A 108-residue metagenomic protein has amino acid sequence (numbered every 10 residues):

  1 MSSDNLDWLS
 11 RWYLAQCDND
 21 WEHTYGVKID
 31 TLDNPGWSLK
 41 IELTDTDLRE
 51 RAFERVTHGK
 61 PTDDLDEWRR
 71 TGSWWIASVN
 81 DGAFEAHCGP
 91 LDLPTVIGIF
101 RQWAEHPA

Functional and structural regions predicted by a protein language model:
S2-G26: Extracellular, modular beta-sheet/disulfide-rich ectodomains of secreted and cell-surface proteins
D4, W8, C17, D33 (+3 more regions): Acidic, low-complexity intrinsically disordered regions
L9, Y13, E22, S38 (+3 more regions): Short linear interaction motif-like sites in intrinsically disordered regions of transcription factors
R11, R49-R51, R55, R69-R70 (+1 more regions): Arginine residue identity/basic-tract feature
W12, K28, T44-R51, P61 (+3 more regions): Extracellular/virion structural assembly segments
C17-T62: Amphipathic, interaction-prone secondary-structure segments
D63-A108: Helix-rich interaction surfaces within compact, conserved domain-sized segments that mediate assembly or partner
